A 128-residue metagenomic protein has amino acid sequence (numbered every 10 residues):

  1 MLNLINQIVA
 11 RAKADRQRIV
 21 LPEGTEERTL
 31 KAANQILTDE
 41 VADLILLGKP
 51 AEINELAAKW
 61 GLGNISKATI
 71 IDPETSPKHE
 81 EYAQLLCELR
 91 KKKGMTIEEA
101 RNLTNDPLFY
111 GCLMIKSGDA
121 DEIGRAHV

Functional and structural regions predicted by a protein language model:
M1-E122, H127: Contiguous, glycine/small-aliphatic-enriched amphipathic segments in soluble metabolic enzymes
